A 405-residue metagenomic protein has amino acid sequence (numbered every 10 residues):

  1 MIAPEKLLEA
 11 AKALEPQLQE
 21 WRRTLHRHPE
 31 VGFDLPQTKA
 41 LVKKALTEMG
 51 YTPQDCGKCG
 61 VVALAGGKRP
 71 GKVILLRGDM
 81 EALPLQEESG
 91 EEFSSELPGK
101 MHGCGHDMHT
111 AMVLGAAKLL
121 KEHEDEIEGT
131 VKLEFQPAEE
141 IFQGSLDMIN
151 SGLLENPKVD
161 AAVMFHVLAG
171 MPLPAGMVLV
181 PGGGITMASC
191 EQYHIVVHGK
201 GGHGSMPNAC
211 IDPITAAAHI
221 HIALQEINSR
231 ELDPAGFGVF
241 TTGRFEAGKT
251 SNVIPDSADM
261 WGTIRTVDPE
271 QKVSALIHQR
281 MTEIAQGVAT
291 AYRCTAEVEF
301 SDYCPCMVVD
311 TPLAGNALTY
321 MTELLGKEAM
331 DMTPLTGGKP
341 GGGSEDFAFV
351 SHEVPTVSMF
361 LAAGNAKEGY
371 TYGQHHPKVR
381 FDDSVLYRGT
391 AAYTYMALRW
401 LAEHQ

Functional and structural regions predicted by a protein language model:
I2, A218-Q405: Metal-dependent amide/peptide-bond hydrolase catalytic core, centered on the "pita-bread" metallohydrolase fold
I2-H102, D107, A111-E128: Acidic/His- and Gly-rich active-site-bordering loop/insert found across diverse amide/peptide-bond hydrolases
L25, A63, L76, H106 (+8 more regions): Divalent metal-coordination and catalytic microenvironments
H26-H28, H102, H106-H109, H166 (+2 more regions): Histidine-centered active-site/metal-ligand motif
R77, Q86, Y193-I195, S358-G364: Non-cysteine beta-strand/loop elements that form the S-adenosyl-L-methionine
L83, G90-M101, M108, L120-P255 (+1 more regions): Histidine/acidic-residue-rich, glycine-tolerant segments that coordinate divalent metal ions
L85-E92, G184-S189, A317, G364-G373: Short, flexible, mixed-charge acidic loops at enzyme active sites
